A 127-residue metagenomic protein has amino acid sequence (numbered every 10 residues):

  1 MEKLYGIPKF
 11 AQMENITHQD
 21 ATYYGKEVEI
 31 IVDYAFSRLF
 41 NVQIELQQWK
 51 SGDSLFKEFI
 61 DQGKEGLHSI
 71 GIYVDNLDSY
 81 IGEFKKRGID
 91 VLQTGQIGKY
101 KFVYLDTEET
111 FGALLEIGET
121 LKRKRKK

Functional and structural regions predicted by a protein language model:
M1-P8, Y80-R87: Amphipathic alpha-helical segments
Y5, E65, G112: Structured loop/turn residues at beta-strand edges in well-structured enzyme cores
G6-Q12, Q19-D20, Y24-E45: Short, well-structured hydrophobic secondary-structure segments
E14-E29, G52-G63, L67, R87 (+3 more regions): A cross-kingdom feature marking solvent-exposed beta-strand/loop segments within repeated, beta-rich binding/scaffold
I31-Q43, F59-N76: Vicinal oxygen chelate
G82-K127: Vicinal oxygen chelate
